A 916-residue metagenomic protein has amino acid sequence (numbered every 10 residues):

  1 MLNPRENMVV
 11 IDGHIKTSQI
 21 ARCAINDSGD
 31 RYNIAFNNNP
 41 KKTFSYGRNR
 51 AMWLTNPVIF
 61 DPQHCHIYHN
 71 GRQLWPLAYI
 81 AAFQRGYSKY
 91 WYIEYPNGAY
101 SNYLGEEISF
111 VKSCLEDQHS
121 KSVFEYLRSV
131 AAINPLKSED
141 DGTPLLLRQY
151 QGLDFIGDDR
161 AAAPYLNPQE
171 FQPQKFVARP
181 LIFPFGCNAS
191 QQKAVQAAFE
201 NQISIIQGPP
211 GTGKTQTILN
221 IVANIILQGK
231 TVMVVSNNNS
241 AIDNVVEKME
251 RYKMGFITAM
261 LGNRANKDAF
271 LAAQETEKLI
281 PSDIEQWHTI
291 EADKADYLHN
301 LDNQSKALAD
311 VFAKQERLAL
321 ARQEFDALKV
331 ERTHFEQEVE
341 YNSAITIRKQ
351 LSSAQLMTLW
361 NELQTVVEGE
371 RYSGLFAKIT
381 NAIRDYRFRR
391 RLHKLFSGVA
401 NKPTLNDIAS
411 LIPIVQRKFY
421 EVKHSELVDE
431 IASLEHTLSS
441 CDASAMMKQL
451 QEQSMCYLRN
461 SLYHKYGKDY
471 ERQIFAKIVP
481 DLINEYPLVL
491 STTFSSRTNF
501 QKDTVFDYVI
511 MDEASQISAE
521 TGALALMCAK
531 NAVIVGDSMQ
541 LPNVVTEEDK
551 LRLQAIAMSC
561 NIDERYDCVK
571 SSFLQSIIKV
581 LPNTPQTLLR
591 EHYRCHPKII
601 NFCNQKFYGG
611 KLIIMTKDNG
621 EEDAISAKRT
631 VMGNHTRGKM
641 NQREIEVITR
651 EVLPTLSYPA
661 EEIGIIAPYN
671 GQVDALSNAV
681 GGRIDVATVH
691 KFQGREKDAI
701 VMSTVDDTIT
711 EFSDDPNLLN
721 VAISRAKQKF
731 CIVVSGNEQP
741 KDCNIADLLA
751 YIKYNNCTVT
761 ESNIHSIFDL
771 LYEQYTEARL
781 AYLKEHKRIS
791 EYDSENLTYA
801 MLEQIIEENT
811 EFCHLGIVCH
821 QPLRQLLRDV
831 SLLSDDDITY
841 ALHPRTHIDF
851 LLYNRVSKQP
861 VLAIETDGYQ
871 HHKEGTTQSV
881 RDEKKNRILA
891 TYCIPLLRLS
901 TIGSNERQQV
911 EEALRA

Functional and structural regions predicted by a protein language model:
M1-I59, Q63-C65, F256, N263-D268 (+1 more regions): Charged C-terminal transducer/switch regions of large nucleotide-driven machines
P62-A197, K267-I290, Y463-H464: Pre-P-loop entry segment of helicase/translocase ATPase cores
I80-A82, P96-G98, F171-E285, R348-S397 (+1 more regions): ASCE P-loop NTPase helicase motor core
Q118-G186, L308, Q315, W360-V505: Conserved helicase NTPase catalytic core signature
T504-I510, R695-D706, V721, K729-I732: A short beta-strand element within the Helicase C-terminal
D549-T587, I709-N809, C813: Helicase C-terminal subdomain and adjacent C-terminal extension
G610-N678: Conserved helicase/translocase motor-coupling segment
H765-A916: Nucleic-acid endo/exonuclease domains
